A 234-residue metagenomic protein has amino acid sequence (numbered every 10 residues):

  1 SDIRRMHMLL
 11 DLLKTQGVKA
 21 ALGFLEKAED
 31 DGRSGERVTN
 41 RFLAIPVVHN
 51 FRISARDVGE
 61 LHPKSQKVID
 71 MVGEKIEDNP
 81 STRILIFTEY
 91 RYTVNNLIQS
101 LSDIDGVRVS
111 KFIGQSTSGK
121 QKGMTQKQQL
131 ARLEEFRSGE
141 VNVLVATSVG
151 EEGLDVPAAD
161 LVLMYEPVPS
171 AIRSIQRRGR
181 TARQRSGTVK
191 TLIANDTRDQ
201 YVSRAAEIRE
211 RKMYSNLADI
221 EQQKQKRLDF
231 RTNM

Functional and structural regions predicted by a protein language model:
S1, E221-M234: Long, largely alpha-helical accessory region at the distal end of helicase-like NTP-driven motors
S1-D103: Helicase motor interdomain insertion/brace
I45, T88, I113, T191-I193: Short beta-strand/turn micro-motifs composed of small residues that flank or help shape donor/cofactor-binding pockets
I76-P80, D103, E134-G139, D155-V156 (+1 more regions): Conserved catalytic network of the ASCE P-loop NTPase/AAA+ motor domain
R83-F87, T93-S148: Conserved helicase ATPase core of P-loop NTP-dependent helicases/translocases
N95, Q99, E152, I172 (+1 more regions): Alpha-helical elements of the RecA-like P-loop NTPase motor core of helicases
G114-G119, V141-N142, S148-Q184, A194-D196: Conserved RecA-like helicase motor core of SF1/SF2 enzymes
R137, Q176-M213, E221: Conserved segment of the helicase C-terminal RecA-like domain
